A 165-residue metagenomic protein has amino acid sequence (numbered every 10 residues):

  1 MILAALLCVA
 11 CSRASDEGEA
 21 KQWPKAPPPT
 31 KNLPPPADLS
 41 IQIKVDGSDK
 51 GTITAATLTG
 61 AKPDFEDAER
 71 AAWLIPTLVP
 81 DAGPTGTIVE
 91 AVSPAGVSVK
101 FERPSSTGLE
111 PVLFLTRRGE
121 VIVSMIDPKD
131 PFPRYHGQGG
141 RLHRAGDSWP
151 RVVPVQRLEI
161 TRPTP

Functional and structural regions predicted by a protein language model:
M1-A4: Sec-dependent signal peptide recognition, specifically the positively charged N-region followed immediately by
L7-A10: C-terminal motif of bacterial Sec signal peptides marking the signal peptidase cleavage site
S12-P165: N-terminal intrinsically disordered, low-complexity segments enriched in P/E/S/T
